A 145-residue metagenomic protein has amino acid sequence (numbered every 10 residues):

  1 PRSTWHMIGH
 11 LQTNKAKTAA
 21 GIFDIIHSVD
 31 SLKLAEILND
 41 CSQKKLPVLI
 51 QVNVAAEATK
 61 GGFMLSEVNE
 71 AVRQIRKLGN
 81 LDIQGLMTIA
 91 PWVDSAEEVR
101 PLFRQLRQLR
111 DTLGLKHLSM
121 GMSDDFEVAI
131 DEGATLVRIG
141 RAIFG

Functional and structural regions predicted by a protein language model:
P1-D124, I130-E132: Conserved alpha/beta-domain cores
I25, L136-V137, I143: A short hydrophobic/small-residue beta-strand
I130-D131, I143-G145: Expand to "…catalyze enediolate/carbanion chemistry for C-C bond making/breaking, isomerization, decarboxylation
